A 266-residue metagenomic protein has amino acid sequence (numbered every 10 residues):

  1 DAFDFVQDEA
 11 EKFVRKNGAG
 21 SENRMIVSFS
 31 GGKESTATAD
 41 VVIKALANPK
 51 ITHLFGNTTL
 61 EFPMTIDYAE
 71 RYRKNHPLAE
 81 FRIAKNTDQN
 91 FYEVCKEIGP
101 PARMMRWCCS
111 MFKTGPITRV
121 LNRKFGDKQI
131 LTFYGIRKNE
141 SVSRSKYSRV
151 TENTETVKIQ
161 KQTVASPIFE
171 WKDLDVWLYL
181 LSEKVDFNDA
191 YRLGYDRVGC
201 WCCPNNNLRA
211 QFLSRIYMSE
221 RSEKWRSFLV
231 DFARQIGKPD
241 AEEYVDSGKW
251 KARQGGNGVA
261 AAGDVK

Functional and structural regions predicted by a protein language model:
D1-K266: Nucleotide-activated chemistry modules centered on ATP-dependent adenylation/adenylyltransferase
